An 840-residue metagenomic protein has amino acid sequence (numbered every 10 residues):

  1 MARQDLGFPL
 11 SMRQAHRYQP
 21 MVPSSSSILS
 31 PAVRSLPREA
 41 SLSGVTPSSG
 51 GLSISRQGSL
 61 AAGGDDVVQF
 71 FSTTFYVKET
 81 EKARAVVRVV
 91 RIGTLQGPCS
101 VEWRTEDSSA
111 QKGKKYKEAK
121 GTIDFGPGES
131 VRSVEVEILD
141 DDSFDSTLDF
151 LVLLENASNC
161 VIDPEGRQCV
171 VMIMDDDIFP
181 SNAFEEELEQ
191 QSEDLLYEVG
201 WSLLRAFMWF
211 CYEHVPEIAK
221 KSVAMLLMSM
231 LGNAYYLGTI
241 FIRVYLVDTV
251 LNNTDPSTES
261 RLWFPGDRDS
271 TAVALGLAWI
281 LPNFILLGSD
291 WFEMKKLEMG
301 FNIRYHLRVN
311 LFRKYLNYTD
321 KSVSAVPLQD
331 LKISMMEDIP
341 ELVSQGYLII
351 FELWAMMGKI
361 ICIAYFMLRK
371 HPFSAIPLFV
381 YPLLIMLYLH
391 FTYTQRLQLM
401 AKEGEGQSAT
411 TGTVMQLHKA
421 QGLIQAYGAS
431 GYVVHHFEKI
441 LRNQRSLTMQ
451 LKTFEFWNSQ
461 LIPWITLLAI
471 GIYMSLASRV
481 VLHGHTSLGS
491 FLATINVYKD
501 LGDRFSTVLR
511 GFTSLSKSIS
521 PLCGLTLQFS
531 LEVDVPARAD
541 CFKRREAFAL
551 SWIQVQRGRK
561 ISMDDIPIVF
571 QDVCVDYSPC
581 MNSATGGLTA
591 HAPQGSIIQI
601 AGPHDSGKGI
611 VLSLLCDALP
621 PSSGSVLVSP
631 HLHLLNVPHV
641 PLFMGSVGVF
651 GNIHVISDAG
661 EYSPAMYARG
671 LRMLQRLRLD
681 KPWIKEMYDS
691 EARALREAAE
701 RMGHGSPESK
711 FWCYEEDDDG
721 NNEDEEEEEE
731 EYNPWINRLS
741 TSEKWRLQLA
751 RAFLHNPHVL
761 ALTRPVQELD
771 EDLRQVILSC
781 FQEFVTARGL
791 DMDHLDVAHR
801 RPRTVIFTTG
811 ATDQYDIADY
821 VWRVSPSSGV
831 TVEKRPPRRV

Functional and structural regions predicted by a protein language model:
M1-M208: Short boundary segments that mark the start of a structured unit
M21, S26, S30, S43-T46 (+14 more regions): Membrane-integrated ABC transporters
M230, F351-M400, S475-T486: Transmembrane helices of ABC transporter permease
P256-S260, F366-V380, Q450-C523, G624: Helix-loop-helix
V309, F650-P734, L778-Q782, T786-A787: ABC ATPase nucleotide-binding domain helical subdomain, centered on the C-loop/LSGGQ "ABC signature"
L316-I360, K419-G422: Juxtamembrane loop-to-helix connectors within ABC transporter transmembrane domains
K402, G406, T410, G422-A429 (+3 more regions): Cytosolic ends of transmembrane helices, especially the final helix of ABC transmembrane type-1 domains
P593, I597, A601-A668, R672 (+5 more regions): ABC ATPase nucleotide-binding domain signature region
